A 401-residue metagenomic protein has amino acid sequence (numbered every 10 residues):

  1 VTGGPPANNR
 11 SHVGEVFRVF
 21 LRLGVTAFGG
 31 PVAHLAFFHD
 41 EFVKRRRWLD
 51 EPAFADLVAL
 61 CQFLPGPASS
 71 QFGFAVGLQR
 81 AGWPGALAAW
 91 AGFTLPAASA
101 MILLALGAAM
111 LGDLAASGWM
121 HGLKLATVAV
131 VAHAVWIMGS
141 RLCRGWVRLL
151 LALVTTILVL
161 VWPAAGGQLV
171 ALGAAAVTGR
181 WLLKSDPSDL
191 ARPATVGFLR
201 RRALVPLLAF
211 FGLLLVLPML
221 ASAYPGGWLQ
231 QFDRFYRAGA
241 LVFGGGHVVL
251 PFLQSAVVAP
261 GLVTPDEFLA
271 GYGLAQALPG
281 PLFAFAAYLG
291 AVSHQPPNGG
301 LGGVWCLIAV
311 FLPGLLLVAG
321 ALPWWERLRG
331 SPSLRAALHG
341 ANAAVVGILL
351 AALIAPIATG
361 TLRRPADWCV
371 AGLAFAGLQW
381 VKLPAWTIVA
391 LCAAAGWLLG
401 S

Functional and structural regions predicted by a protein language model:
V1-L64, A75-S401: Multi-pass membrane proteins that catalyze or facilitate reactions on polyprenyl-/lipid-phosphate substrates and their
A68-Q71: Conserved beta-loop-alpha segment that forms the PLP phosphate-binding cup at the N-terminus of a helix
